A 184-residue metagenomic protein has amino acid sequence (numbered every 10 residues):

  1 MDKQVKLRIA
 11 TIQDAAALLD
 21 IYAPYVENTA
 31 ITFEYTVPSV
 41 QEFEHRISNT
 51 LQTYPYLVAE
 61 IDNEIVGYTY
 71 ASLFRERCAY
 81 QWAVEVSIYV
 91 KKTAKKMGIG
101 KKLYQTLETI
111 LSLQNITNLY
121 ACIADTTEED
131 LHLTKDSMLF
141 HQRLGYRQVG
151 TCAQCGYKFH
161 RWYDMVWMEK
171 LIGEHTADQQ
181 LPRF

Functional and structural regions predicted by a protein language model:
V5, E64-Y68, Y163: Glycine-rich phosphate/pyrophosphate-binding loop shared by adenosine-nucleotide-utilizing enzymes
K6-L18: A short beta-loop-alpha structural element at the N-terminal edge of CoA-dependent acyl/N-acetyltransferase catalytic
L19-R46: Conserved GNAT-fold acetyl-CoA-binding loop/helix
V37-T93, Q105, I110, Q114 (+1 more regions): Acetyl-CoA-dependent GNAT
Q81, G98-G100, T176-F184: Short, charged, solvent-exposed linker or helix-capping segments at domain edges/interfaces that act as flexible hinges
K96-S112, K135-L139, R143: Conserved acetyl-CoA-binding loop-helix of GNAT-fold acetyltransferases
L111-L133: Conserved GNAT acetyl-CoA-binding A-motif
C122-A124, M138, Q142-R161, G173 (+1 more regions): Conserved catalytic-core motifs of GNAT/GCN5-like acyltransferases
